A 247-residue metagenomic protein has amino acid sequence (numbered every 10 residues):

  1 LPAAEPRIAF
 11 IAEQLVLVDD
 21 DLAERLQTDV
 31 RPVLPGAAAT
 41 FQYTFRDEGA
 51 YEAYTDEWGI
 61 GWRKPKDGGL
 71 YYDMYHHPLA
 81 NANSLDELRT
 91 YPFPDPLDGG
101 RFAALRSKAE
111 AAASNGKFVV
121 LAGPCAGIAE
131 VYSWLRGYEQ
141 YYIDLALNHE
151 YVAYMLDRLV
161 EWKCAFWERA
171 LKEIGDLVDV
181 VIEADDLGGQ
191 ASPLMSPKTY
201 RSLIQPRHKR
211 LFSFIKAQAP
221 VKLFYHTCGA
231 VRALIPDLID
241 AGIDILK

Functional and structural regions predicted by a protein language model:
L1-I8, T55, K64, G68 (+1 more regions): Active-site loop segments of alpha/beta catalytic cores
L1-K64, G68-L70, S107, S114-F118: N-terminal basic, low-complexity leaders that serve as flexible interaction/assembly modules and, when applicable, as
